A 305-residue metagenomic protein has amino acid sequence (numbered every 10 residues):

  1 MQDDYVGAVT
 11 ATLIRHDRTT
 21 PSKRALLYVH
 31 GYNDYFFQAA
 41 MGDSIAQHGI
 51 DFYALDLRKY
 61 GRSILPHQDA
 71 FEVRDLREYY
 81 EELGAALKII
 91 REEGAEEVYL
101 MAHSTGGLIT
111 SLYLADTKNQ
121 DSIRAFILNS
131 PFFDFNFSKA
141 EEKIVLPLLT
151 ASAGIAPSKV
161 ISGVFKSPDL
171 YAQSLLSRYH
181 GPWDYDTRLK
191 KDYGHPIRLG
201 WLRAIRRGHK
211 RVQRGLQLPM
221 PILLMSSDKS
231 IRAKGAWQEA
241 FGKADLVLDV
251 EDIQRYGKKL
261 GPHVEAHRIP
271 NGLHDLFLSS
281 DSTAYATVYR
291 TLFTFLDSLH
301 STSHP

Functional and structural regions predicted by a protein language model:
M1-T20: N-terminal cap/lid segment of alpha/beta-hydrolase-fold proteins
K23-G31: Short beta-strand element of the alpha/beta-hydrolase
Y32-N33, G61-E97, T283-Y285: Catalytic nucleophile-loop/oxyanion-hole region of alpha/beta-hydrolase and closely related hydrolase-like folds
D34-F37, G42, A46-H67: Conserved alpha/beta-hydrolase
T105, I109-L199: Alpha/beta-hydrolase-fold enzymes
S162-V264, R268: Serine-hydrolase catalytic core
H263-P305: Catalytic active-site module of serine/aspartate enzymes centered on a nucleophile-bearing elbow/loop
